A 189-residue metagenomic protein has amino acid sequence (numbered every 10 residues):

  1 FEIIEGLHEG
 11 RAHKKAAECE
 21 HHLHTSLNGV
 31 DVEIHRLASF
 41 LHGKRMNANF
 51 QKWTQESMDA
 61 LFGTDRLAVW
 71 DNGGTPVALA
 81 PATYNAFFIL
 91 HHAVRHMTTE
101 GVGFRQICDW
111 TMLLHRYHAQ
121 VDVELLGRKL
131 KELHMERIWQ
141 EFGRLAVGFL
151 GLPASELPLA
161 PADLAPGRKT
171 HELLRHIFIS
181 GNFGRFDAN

Functional and structural regions predicted by a protein language model:
E2-N189: Conserved NTP-donor binding/palm subdomain of two-metal-ion nucleotidyltransferases/polymerases, i.e., the charged
